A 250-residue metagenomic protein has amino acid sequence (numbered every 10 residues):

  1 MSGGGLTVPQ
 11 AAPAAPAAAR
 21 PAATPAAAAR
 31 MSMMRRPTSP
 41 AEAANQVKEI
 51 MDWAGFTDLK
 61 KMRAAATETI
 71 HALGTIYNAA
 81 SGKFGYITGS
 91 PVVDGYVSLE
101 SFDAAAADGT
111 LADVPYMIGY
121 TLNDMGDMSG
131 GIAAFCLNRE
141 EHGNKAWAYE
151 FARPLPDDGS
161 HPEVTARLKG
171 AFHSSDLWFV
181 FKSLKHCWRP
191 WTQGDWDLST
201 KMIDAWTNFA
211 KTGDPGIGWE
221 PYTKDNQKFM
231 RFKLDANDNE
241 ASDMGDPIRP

Functional and structural regions predicted by a protein language model:
M1, P115-Y116, A210: Beta-strand elements within well-structured catalytic alpha/beta cores of enzymes that handle phosphate/sulfate esters
M1-S2, R30, G119-Y120, Y149-A152: Generic beta-strand/beta-sheet core signal
G3-G5, T121-L122, K182-K185: Cell-envelope and extracellular/periplasmic
G5-T7, T69, L122-G126, R153-P156: Solvent-exposed loop/turn segments at secondary-structure junctions within structured extracellular/periplasmic domains
V8, G89, V93-G95, L99-E100 (+6 more regions): Generic structural "secondary-structure junction" signal
A12-N138: Substrate-access "cap/lid" subdomains that shape and gate the entrance to catalytic or ligand-binding pockets
H71, T75, A133, R139-P250: Mobile gating loops/cap/lid regions near enzyme active sites that modulate substrate access
